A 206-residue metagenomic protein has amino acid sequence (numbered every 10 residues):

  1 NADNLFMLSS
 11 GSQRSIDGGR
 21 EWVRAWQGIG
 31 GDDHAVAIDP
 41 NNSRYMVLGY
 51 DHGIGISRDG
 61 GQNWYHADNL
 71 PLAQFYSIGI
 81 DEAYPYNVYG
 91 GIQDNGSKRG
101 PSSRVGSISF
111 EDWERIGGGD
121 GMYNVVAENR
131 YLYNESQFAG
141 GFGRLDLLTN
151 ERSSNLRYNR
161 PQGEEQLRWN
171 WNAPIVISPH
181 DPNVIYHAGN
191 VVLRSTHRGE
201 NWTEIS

Functional and structural regions predicted by a protein language model:
N1-S206: Beta-propeller blade termini and top-face loops
